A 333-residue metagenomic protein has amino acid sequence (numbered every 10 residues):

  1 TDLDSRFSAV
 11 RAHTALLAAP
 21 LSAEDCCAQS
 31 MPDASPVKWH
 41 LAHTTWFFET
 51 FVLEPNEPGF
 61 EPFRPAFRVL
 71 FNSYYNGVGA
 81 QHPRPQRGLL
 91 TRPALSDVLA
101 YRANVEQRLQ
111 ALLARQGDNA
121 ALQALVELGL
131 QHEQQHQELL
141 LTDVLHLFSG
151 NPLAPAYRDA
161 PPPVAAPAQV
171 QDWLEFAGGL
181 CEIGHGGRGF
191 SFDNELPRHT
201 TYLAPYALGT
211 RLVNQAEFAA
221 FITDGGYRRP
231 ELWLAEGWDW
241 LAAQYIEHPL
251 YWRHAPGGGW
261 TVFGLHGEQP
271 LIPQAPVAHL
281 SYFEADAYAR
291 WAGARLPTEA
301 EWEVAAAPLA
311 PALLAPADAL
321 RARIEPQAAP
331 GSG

Functional and structural regions predicted by a protein language model:
T1-C26: N-terminal regions that are enriched for targeting/export leaders and immediately downstream pro/stem segments
R6, S73-A120, A124-L128, G209: Acidic/histidine-rich alpha-helical segments that form the ligand environment of transition-metal centers
V10, V37, T44, V98-Y101 (+3 more regions): Hydrophobic (often cysteine-bearing) scaffold residues that line and stabilize catalytic clefts of nucleotide/cofactor
E24-A80, R115-P162, A166, L174 (+4 more regions): Short, contiguous alpha-helical
H82-R92, R115-D118, L196-Y202, W260-A275: Short glycine/proline-rich turn/loop motifs
G129, E133-Q135, L139, D143 (+4 more regions): Functional-site microenvironments in short loops/helix caps that host divalent-cation chemistry
F221-T223, L234: Short Gly/aromatic-enriched secondary-structure transition segments
